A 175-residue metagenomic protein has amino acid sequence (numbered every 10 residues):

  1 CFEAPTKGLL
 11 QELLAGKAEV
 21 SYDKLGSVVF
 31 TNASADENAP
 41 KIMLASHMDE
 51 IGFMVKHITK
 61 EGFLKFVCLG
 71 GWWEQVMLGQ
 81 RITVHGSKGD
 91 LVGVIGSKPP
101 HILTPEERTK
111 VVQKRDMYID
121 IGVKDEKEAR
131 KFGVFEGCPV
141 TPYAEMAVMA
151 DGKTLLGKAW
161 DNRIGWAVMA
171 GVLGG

Functional and structural regions predicted by a protein language model:
C1-G175: N-terminal hydrophobic/helix-forming segments and targeting peptides
